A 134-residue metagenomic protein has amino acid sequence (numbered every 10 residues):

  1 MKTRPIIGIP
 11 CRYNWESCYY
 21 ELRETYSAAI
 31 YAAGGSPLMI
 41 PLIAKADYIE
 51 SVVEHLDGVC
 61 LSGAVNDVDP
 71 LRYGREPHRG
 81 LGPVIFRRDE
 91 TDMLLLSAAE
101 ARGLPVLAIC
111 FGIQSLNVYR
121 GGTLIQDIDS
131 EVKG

Functional and structural regions predicted by a protein language model:
M1-L107, V118-I125, D129-G134: N-terminal beta1-alpha1 cap of cysteine-dependent amidohydrolase-like domains
C110: Conserved G/P- and acidic residue-centered "switch" motifs that form tight phosphate/ATP-binding loops in soluble
I113: The feature captures the ABC ATPase H-loop/switch
